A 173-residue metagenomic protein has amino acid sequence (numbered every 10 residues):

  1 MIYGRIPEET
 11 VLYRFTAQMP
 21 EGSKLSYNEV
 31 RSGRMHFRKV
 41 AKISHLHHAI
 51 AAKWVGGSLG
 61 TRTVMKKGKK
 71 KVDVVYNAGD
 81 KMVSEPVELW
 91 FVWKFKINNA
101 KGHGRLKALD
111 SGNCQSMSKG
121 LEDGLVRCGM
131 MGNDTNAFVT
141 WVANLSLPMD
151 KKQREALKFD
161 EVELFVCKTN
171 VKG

Functional and structural regions predicted by a protein language model:
M1-G173: Catalytic phosphate/metal-binding cores of nucleic-acid and nucleotide-processing enzymes, i.e., regions that mediate
